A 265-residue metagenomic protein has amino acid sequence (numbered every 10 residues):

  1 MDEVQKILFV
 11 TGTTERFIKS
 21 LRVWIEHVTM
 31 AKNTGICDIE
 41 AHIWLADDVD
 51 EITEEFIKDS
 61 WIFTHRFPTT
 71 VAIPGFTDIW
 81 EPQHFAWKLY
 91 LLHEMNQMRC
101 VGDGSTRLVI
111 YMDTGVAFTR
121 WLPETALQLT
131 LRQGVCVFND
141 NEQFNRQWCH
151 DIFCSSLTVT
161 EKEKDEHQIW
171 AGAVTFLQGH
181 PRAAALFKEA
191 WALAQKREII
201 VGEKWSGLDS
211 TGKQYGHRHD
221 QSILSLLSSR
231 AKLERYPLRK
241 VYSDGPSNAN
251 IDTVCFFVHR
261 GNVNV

Functional and structural regions predicted by a protein language model:
M1-V265: Glycosyltransferase catalytic domains, chiefly GT-A lineage
